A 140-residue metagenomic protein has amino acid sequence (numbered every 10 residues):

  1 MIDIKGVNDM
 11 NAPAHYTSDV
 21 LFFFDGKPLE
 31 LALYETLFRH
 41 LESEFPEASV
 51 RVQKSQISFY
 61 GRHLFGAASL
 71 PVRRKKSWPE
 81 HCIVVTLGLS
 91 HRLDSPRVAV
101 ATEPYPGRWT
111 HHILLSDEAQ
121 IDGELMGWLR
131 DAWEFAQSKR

Functional and structural regions predicted by a protein language model:
M1-H40, F45-V52, Q56: Charge-rich, low-complexity N-terminal segments
A12-P13, L31, L70-V85, Q120-M126 (+1 more regions): Short, Lys/Arg-enriched charge-dense amphipathic segments
L33, L37, L64, L125-W128: Amphipathic alpha-helical interface surfaces
P46, S90, Q137: Residue-level marker of positions within ordered structural domains that often coincide with functionally constrained
R51-T110: Short, conserved beta-strand/beta-arch hydrophobic-aromatic motifs that form part of recognition grooves or interface
P104-R140: Well-ordered alpha/beta subsegment
